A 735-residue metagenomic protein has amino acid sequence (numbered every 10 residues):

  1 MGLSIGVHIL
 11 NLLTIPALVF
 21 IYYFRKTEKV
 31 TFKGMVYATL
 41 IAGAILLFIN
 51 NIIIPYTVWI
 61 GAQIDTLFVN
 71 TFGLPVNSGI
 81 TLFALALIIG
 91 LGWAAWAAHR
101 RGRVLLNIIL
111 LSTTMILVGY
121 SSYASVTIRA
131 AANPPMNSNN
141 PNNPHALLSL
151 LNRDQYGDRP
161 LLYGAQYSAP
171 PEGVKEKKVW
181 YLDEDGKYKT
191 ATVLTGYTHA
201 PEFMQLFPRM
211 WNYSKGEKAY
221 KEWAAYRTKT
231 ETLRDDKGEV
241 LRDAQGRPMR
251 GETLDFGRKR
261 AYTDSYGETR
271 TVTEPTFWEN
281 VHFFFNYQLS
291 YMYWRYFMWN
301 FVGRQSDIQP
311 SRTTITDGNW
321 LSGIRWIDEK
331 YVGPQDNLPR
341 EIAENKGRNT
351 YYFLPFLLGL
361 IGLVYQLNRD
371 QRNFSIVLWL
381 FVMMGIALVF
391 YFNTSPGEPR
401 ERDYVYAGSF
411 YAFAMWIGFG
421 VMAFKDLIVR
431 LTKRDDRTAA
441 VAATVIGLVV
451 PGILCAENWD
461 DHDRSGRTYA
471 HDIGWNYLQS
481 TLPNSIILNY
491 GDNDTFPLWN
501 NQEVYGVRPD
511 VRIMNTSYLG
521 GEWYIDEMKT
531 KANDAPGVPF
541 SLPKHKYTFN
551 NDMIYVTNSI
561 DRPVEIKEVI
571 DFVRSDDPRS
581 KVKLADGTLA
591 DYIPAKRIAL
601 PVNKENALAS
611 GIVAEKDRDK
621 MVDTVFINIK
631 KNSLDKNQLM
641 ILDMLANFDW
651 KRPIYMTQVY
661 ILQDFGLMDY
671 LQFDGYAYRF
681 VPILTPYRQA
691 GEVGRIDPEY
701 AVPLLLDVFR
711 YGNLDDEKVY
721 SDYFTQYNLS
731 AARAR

Functional and structural regions predicted by a protein language model:
M1, I9-Y406, F413-N484, F496-R735: ER/secretory pathway lumenal C-terminal domains and tails of membrane proteins involved in glycoprotein biogenesis
